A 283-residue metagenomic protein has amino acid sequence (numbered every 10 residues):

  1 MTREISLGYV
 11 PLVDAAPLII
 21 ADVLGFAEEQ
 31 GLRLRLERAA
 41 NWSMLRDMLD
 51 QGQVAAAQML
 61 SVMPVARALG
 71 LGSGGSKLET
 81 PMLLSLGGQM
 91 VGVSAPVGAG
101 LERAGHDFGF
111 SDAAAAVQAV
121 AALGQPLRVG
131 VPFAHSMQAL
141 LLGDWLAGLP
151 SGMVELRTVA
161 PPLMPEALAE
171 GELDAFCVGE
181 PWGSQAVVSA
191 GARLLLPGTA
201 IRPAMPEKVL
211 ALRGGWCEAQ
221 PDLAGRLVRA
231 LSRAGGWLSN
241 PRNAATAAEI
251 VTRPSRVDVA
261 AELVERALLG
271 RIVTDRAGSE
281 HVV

Functional and structural regions predicted by a protein language model:
R3-P150, D174, V178-P181, G191-G198 (+1 more regions): Short, glycine-/small- and polar/acidic-enriched structural segments that line small-molecule recognition paths
R35-E37, E155-V159: General small-molecule cofactor/ligand-binding pocket signal
N41-W42, V159-P162: Short acidic loop-to-helix transition motifs that present clustered carboxylates
Q89-E102, P206-L223, W237: A bilobed periplasmic-binding-protein/Venus flytrap-type ligand-binding module shared by bacterial periplasmic
L149-V154, E218-R226: Inter-helical turn/loop segments and adjacent helix faces that build the functional surface of alpha-helical bundle
P162-R213, C217, A224: Loop-centered beta-sheet repeat module
P221-V283: Secondary-structure end/capping motifs
